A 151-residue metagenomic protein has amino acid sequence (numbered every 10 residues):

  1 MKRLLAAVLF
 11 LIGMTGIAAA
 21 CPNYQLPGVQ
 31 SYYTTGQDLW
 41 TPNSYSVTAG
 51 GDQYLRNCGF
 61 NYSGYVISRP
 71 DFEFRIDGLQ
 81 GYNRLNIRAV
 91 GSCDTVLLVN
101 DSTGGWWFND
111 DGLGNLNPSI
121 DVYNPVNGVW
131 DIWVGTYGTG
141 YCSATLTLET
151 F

Functional and structural regions predicted by a protein language model:
K2-F10: Sec-dependent signal peptide recognition, specifically the positively charged N-region followed immediately by
L5, A19-C21: Long, low-complexity intrinsically disordered regions enriched in Ser/Thr, Asp/Glu, Pro/Gly
G13-I17: N-terminal signal peptide c-region/cleavage motif recognized by signal peptidases
C21-R56: Predominantly extracellular/luminal regions of secreted and cell-surface proteins, especially disulfide-bonded
Q53-R84: Non-catalytic, beta-strand-enriched accessory regions in extracellular/secretory proteins and membrane protein
E73-G91, L97-L98, W130-V134: Hydrophobic beta-strand segments within beta-rich accessory/binding domains
L98-T147: Noncatalytic accessory or regulatory domains flanking protease catalytic cores in secreted, cell-surface, and selected
T150-F151: Short, solvent-exposed mixed-charge patches
